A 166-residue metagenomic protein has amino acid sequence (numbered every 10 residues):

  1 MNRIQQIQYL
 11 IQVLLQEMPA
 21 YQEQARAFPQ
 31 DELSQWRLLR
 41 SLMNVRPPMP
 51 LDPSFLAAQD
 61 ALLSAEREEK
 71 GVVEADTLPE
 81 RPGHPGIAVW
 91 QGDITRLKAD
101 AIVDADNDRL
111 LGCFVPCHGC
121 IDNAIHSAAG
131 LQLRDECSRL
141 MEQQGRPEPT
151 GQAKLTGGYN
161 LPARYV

Functional and structural regions predicted by a protein language model:
M1-V166: Macrodomain-like recognition of ADP-ribose-binding/processing modules
